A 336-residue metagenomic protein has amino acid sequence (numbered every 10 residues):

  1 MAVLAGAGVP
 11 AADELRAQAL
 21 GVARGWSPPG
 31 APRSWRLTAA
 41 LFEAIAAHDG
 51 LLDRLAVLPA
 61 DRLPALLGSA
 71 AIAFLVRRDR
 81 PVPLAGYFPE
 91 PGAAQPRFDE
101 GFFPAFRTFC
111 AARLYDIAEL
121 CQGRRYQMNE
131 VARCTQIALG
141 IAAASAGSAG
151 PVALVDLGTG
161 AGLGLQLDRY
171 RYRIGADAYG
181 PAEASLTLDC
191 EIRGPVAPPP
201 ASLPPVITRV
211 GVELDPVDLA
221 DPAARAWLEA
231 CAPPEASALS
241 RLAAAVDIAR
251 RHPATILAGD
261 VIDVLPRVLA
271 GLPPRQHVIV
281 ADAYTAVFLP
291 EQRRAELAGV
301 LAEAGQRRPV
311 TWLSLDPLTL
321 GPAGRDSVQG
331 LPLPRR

Functional and structural regions predicted by a protein language model:
M1-R125, A132-D156, G160-Q166: N-terminal accessory segments
L58-A60, R78-P81, G86-A112, M128 (+2 more regions): Class I S-adenosyl-L-methionine-dependent methyltransferase module
G68, Q292-L297: Residues at alpha-helix caps and immediate loop-helix transition turns in enzyme cores, especially N- and C-cap
A161-L165, F288-P290, G321-A323: Short catalytic/ligand-binding loop motif for oxyanion handling, primarily in non-cytosolic enzymes, centered on
A249-A254, P266, A295-R336: Class I (Rossmann-like) S-adenosyl-L-methionine-dependent methyltransferase catalytic domain, capturing the SAM-binding
G259-V264: Conserved SAM/SAH-binding loop
P266-I279: A short acidic, Gly/Pro-enriched loop at the edge of an enzyme's catalytic core that lines a small-molecule cofactor
H277-Q292: A short SAM/SAH-binding and catalytic strip from SAM-dependent methyltransferases
